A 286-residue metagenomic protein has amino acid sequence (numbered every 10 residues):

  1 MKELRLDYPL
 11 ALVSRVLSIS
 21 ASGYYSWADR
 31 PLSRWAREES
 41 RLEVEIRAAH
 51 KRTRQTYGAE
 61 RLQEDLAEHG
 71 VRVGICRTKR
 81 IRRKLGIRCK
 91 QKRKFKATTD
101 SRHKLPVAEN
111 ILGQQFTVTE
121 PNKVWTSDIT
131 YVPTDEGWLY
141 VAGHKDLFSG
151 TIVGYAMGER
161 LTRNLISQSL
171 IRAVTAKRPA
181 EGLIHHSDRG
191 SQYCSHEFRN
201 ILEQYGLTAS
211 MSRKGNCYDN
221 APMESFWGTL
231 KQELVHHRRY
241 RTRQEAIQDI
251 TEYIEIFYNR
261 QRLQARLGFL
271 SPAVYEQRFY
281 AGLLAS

Functional and structural regions predicted by a protein language model:
M1-S286: Charged DNA-binding/catalytic regions of mobile-element recombinases
